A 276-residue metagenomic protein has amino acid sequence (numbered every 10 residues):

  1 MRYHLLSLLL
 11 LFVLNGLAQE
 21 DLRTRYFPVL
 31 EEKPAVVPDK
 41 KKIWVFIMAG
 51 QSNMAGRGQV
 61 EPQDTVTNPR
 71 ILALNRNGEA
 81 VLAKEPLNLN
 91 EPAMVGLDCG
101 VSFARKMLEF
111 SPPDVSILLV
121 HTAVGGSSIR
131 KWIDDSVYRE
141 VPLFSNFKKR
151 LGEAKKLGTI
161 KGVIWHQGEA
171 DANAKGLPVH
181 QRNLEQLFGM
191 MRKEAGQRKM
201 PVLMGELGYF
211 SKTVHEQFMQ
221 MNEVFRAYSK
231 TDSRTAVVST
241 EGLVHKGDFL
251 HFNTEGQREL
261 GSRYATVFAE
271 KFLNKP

Functional and structural regions predicted by a protein language model:
M1-E20: Bacterial Sec-dependent N-terminal signal peptides
Q19-P276: Cell-envelope and extracellular/periplasmic
